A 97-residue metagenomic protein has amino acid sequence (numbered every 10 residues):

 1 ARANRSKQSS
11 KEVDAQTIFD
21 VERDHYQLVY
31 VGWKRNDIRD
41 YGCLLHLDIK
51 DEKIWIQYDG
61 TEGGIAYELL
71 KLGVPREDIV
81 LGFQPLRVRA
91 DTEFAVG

Functional and structural regions predicted by a protein language model:
A1-G97: Terminal domain-initiation and capping elements
